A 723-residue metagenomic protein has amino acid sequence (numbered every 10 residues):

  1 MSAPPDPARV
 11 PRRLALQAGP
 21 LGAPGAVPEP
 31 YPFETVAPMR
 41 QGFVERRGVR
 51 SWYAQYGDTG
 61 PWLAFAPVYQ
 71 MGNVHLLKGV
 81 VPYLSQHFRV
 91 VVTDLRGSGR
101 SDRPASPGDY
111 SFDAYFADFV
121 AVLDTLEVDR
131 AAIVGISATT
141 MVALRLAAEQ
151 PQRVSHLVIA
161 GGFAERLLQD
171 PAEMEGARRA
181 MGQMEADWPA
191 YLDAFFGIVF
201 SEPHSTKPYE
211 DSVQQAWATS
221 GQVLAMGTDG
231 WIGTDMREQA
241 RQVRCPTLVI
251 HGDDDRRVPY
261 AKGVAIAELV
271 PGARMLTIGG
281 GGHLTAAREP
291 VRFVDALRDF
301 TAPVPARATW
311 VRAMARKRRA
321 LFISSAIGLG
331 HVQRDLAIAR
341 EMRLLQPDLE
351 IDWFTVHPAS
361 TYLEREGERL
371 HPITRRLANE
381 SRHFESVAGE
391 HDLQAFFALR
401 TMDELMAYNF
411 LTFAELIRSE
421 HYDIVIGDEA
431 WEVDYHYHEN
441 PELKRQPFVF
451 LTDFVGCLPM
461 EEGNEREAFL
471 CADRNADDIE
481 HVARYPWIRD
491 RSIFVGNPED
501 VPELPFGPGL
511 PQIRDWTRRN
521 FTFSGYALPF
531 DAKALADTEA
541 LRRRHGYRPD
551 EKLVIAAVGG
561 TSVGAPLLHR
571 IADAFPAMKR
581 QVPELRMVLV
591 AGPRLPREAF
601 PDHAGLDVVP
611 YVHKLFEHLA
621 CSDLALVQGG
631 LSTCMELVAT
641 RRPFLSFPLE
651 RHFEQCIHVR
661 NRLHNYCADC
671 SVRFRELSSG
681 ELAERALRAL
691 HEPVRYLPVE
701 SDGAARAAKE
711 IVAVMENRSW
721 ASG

Functional and structural regions predicted by a protein language model:
V49-R103: Conserved HGGG/HGGXW glycine-rich cap/lid loop of the alpha/beta-hydrolase fold
K78, V92-V134, A138, D295: Active-site loop/oxyanion-hole signature of alpha/beta-hydrolase fold enzymes
L144-E149, V154-M184, S646: Flexible "cap/lid" loop of the alpha/beta hydrolase fold
L168-M174, Q183-Q239: Conserved alpha/beta-hydrolase catalytic His-Asp/Glu region
V243, V249-H251, D255: Short beta-strand/loop motif that positions the catalytic acidic residue of the alpha/beta-hydrolase fold
L349-R400: Conserved nucleotide-sugar phosphate-binding/catalytic loop shared by glycosyltransferases and other
T452, L458-S562, G592-R594: A nucleotide-sugar donor-handling region in carbohydrate enzymes
G525-L624: Donor-nucleotide binding loops and adjacent catalytic segments primarily of GT-B fold Leloir glycosyltransferases
